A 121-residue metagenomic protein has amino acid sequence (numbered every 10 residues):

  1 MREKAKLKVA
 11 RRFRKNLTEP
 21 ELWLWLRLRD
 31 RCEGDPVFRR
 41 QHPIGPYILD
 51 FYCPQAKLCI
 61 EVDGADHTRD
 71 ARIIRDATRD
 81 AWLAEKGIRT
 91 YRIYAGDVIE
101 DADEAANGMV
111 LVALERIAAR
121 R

Functional and structural regions predicted by a protein language model:
M1-R121: Nucleic-acid endo/exonuclease domains
